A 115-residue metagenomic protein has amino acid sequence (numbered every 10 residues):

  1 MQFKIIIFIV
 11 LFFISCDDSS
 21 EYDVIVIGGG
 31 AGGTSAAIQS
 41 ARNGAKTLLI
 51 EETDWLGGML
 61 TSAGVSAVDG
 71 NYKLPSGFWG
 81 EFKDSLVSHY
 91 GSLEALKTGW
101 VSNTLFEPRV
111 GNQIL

Functional and structural regions predicted by a protein language model:
M1, I9-E21: Bacterial Sec-dependent signal peptides at the C-terminal "C-region" and cleavage site
S19-G30: Beta1/beta-strand and adjacent pyrophosphate-binding region of the FAD-binding site in flavoprotein oxidoreductases
G33: N-terminal Rossmann-fold NAD(P) dinucleotide-binding loop
Q39, A45-K46, E51-L115: Conserved N-terminal/central alpha/beta ligand/cofactor-binding core
